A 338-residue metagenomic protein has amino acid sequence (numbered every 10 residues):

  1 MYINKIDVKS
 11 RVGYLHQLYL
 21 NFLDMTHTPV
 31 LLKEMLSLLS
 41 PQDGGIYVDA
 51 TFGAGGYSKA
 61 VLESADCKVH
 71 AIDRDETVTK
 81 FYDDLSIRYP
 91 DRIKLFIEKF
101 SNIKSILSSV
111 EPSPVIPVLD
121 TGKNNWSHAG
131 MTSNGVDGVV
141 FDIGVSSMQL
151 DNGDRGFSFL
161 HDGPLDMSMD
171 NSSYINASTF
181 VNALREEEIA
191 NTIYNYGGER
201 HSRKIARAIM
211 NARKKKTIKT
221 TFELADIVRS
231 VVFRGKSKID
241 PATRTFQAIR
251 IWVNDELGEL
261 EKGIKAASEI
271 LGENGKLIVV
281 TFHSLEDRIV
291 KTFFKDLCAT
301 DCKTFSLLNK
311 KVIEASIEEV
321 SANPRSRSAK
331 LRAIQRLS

Functional and structural regions predicted by a protein language model:
M1-Y2, N21: Accessible peptide chain termini
Y14-D24: Short, Lys/Arg-enriched N-terminal segments with co-localized hydrophobic residues within the first ~10-30 amino acids
F22-I116, D120-S338: S-adenosyl-L-methionine-dependent methyltransferase catalytic core, i.e., the SAM/SAH-binding region
